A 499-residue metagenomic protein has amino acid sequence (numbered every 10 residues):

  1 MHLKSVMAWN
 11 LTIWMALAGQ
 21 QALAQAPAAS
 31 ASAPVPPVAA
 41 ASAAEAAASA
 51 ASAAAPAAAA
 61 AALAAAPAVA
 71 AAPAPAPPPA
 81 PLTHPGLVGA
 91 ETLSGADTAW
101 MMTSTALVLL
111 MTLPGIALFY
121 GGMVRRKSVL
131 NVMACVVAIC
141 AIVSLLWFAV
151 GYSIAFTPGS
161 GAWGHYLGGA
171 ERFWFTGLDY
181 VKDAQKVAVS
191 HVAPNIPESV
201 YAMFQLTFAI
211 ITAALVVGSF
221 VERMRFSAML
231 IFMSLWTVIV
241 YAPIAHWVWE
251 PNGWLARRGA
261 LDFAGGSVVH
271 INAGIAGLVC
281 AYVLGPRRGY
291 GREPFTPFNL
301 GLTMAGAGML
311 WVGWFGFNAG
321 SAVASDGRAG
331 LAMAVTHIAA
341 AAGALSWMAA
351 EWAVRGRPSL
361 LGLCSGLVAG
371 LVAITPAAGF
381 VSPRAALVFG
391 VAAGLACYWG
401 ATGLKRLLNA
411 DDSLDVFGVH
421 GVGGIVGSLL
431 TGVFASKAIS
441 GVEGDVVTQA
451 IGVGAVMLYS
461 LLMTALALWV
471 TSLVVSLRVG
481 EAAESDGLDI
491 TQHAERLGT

Functional and structural regions predicted by a protein language model:
L3-A8, Q25-T499: Hydrophobic alpha-helical transmembrane bundles of multi-pass membrane proteins
L11-I13: Hydrophobic helical h-region of N-terminal Sec-dependent signal peptides in bacterial secretory/periplasmic proteins
G19-Q21: N-terminal signal peptide c-region/cleavage motif recognized by signal peptidases
